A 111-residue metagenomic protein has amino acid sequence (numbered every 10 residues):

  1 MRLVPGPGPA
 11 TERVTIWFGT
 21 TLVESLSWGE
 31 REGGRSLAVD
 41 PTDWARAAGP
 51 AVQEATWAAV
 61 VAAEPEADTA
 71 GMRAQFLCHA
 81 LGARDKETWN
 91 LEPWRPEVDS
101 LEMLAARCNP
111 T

Functional and structural regions predicted by a protein language model:
M1-R35: Intrinsically disordered, low-complexity, Pro/Ser/Thr/Asn/Gly/Ala-rich spacer/linker segments adjacent to signal
R2, D40, E92: Residues in well-ordered beta-strands of folded domains
R35-P65: Acidic/histidine-rich, surface-exposed loop or edge segments in extracytoplasmic proteins
A58-T111: Extracytosolic low-complexity repeat regions of secreted or lipid-anchored proteins
